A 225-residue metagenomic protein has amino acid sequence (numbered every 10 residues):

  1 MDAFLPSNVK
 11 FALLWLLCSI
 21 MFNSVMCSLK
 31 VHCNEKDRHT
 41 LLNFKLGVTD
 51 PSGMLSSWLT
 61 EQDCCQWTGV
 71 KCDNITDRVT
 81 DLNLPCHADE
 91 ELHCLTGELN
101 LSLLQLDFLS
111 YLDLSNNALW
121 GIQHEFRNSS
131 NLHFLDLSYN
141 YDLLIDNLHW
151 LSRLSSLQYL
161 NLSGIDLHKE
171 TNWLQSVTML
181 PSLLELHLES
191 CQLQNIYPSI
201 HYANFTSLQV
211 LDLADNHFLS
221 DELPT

Functional and structural regions predicted by a protein language model:
M1-T225: Plant-biased, solvent-exposed loop and capping regions within N-terminal extracellular ligand-binding ectodomains
